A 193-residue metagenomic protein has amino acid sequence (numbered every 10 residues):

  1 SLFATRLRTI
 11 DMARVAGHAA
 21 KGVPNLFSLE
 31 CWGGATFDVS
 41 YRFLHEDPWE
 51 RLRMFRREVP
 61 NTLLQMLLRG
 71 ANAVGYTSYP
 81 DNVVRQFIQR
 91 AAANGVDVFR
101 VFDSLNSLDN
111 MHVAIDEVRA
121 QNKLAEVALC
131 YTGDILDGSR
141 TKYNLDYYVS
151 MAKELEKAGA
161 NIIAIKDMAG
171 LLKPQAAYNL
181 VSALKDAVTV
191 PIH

Functional and structural regions predicted by a protein language model:
F3-G34, Y41-L63, R69-I192: Alpha/beta enzyme core
